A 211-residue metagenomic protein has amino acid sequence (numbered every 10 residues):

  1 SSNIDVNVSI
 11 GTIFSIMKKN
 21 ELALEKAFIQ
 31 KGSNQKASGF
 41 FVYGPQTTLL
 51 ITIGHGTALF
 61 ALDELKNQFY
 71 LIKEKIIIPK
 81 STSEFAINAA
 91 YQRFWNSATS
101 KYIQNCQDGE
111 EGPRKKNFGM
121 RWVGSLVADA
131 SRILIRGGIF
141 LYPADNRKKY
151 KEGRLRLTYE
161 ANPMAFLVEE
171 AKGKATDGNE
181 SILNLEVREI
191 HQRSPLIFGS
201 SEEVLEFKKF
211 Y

Functional and structural regions predicted by a protein language model:
S1-Y211: IMPase-like, lithium-sensitive Mg2+-dependent phosphomonoesterase catalytic core
